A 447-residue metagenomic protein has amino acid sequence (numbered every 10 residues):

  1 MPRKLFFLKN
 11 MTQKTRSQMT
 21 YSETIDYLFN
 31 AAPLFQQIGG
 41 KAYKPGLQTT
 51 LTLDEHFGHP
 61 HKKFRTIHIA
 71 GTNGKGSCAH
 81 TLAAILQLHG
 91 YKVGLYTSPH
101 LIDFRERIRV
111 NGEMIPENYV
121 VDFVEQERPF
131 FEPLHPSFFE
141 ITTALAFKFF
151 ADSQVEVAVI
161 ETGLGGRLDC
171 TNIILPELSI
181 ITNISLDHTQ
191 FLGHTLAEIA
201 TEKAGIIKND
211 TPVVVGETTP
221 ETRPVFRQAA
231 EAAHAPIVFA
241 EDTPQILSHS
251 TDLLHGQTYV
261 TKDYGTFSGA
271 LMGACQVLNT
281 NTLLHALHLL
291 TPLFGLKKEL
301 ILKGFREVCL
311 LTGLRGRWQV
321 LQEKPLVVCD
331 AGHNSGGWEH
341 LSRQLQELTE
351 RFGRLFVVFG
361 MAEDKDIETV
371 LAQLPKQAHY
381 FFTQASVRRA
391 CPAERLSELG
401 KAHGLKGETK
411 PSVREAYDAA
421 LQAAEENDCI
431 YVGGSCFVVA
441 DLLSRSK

Functional and structural regions predicted by a protein language model:
F6-F7, M11-G71, C78-H80, A84-H89: Short functional linear segments
G40-L47, L51-K63, L88-I174, Q190-L192 (+1 more regions): ATP-dependent carboxylate-amine ligase catalytic core
L82, R167-E177, L443-S446: Short Gly/Thr/Asp-enriched flexible loops that form oxyanion-binding sites at enzyme active sites
Y96, P212-E217, V358, A378-S386: Short internal beta-strands
D152, V157-T162, C170-I180, I184-H188 (+2 more regions): Nucleotide phosphate-binding/pyrophosphate-handling subdomain across enzymes that bind or process nucleotide phosphates
A158-E161, P176-D263, T280, L284-L300: Acidic, Mg2+-coordinating active-site environments of NTP-dependent enzymes
T219-A229, H234-V238, L326-C329, S335 (+1 more regions): C-terminal helical cap/extension that packs against the catalytic core of soluble nucleotide-cofactor enzymes
S435: Active-site-proximal loop/hinge segments that shape catalytic or ion-binding/gating pockets
